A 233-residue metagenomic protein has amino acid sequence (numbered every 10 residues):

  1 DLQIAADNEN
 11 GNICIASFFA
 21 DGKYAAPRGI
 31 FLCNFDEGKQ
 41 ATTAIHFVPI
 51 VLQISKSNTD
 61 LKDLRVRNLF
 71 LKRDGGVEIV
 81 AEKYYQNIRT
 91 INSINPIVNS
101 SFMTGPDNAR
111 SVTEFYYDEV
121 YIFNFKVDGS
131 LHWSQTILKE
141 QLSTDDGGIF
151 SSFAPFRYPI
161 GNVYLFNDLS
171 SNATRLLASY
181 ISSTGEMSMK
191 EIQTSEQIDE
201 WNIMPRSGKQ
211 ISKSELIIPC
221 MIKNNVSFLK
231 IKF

Functional and structural regions predicted by a protein language model:
D1-G75, I79: Long, internal scaffold/assembly segments composed of regular secondary structure
D1-I4, Q40-R67, W133-A154, S183-K213: Conserved blade-ending motifs and adjacent loop-strand segments that build the rim/top face of beta-propeller domains
A5-A6, N34-E37, N68-L69, S207-F233: Acidic, small-residue rich beta-repeat scaffolds with periodic aromatic anchors
N10-K23, G75-N87, G105-R110, F153-N172 (+1 more regions): Short beta-strand elements that form the blades of beta-propeller/WD-repeat-like and other beta-sheet-rich scaffold
P27-Q40, N99-S130, L176-G185, K230-F233: Beta-propeller blade signature
G29, I91-P96, S134-L138, L177-S179 (+2 more regions): Composition- and surface-driven signal marking solvent-exposed, interaction-prone regions in large proteins
Q53-V98, T104-T136: Solvent-exposed beta-strand/coil patches in large extracellular/periplasmic or lumenal scaffold regions
Y121-T174: C-terminal structural cap/anchor segments
